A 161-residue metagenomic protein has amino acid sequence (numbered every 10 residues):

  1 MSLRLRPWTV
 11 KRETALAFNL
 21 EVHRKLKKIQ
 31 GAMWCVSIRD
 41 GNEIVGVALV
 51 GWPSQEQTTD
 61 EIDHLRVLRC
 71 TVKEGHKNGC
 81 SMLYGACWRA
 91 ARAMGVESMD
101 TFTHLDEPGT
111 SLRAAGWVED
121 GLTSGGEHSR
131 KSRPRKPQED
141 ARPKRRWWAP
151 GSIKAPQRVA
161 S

Functional and structural regions predicted by a protein language model:
M1-Q30: Short amphipathic alpha-helix that is part of the acyltransferase structural core
R4, H64, K144: A residue-level signal for beta-strand positions that form part of recognition/binding surfaces within mature
T9, M33, R39-D40, G46-A141: Acyl-donor binding region in acyl/amide transferases
R24-K28, V118-L122, P156: Short secondary-structure junctions
K27-I29, I38-G41: Short, conserved, surface-exposed binding loops centered on an aromatic residue
I44-G46, A155-P156: Short, surface-exposed beta-strand/loop "edge" segments at domain boundaries and coil↔beta transitions
H128-S161: C-terminal "cap" of GNAT-fold acetyltransferases
